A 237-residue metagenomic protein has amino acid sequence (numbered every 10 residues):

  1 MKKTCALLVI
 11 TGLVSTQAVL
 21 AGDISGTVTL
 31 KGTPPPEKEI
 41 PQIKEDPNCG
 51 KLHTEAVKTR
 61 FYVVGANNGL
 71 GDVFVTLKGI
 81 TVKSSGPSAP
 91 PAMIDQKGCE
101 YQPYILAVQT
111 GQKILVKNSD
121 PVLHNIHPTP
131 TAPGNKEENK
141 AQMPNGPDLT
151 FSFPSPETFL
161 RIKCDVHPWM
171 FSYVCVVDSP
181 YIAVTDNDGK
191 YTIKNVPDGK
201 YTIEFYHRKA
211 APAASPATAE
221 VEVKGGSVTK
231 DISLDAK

Functional and structural regions predicted by a protein language model:
M1-T4: Positively charged n-region of N-terminal signal peptides that target proteins for export
A6-V9, T27-T29: Short helix-onset patch at the extreme N-terminus, typifying the N->h transition of secretory signal peptides
L8-T16: Bacterial N-terminal signal peptides
L20-K237: Extracytoplasmic copper-binding redox domains, predominantly the cupredoxin/blue-copper superfamily
